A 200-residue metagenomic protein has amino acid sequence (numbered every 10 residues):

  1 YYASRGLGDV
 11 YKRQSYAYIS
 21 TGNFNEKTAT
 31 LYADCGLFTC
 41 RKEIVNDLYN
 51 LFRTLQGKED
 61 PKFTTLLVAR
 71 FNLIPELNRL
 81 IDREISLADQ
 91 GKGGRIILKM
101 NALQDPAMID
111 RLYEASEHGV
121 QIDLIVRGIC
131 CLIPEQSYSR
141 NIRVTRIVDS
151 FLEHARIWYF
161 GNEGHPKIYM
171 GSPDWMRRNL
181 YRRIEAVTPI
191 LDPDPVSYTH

Functional and structural regions predicted by a protein language model:
Y1-Y11, H200: Single conserved hydrophobic/aromatic residue that forms the stacking wall/gate of nucleotide- or nucleobase-binding
D9, Y16, G22-E26, L37 (+8 more regions): Short, glycine-/Ser/Thr-/acidic-enriched flexible segments
D9, Y16-S20, L66-V68, L80 (+6 more regions): Structured core elements
R13-S20, K27-T30, E43-D47, T54 (+1 more regions): Polar, glycine-rich mid-to-C-terminal structural blocks that act as macromolecule-binding/assembly scaffolds
N25-A33, L55-T64, D89-G93, S137-Y138 (+1 more regions): Short acidic (Asp/Glu) and glycine-rich catalytic loops that position anionic groups and cofactors
K42-E43, N50-R83, P166-Y198: Long, C-terminal catalytic modules of enzymes
L80-R143: Primarily the HKD phosphodiesterase
R140, F151-A155: Short beta-strand or tight-loop elements that sit immediately N-terminal to catalytic metal-binding acidic residues
